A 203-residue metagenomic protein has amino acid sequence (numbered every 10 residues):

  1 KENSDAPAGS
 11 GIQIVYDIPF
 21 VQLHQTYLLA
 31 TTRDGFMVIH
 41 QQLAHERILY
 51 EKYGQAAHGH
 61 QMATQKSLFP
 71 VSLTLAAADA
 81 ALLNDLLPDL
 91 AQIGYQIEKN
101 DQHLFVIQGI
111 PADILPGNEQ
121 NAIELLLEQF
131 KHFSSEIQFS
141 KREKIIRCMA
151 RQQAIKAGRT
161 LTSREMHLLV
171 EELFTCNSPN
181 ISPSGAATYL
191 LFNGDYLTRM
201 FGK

Functional and structural regions predicted by a protein language model:
K1-K203: Charged, conformationally dynamic linker/hinge segments that couple catalytic or nucleotide-dependent chemistry
